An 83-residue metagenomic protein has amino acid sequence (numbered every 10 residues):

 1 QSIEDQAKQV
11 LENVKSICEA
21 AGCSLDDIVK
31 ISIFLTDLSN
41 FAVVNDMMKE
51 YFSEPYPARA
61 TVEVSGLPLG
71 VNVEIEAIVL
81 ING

Functional and structural regions predicted by a protein language model:
Q1-G83: Short, polar/acidic, helix-capping and beta-turn segments at strand->helix junctions that line the mouths
